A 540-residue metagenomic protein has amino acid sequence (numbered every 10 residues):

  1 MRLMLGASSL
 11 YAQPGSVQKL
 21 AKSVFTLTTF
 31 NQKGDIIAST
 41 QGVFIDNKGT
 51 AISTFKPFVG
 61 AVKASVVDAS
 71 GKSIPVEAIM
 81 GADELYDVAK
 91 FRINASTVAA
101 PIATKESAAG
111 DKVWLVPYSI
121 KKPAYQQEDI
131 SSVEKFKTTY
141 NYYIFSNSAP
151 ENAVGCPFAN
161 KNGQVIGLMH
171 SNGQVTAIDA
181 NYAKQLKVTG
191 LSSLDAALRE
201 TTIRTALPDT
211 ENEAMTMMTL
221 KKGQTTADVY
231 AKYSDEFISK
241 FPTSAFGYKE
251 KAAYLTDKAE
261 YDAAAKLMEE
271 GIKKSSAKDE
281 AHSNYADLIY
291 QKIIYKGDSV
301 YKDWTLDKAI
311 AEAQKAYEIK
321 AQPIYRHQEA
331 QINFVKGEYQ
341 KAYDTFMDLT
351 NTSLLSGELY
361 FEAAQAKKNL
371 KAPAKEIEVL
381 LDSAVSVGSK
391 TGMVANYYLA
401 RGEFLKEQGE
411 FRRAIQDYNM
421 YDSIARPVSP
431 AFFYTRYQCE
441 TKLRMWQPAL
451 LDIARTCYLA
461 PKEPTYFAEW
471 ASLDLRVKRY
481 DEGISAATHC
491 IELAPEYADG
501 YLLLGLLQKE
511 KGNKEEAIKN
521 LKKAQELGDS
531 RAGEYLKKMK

Functional and structural regions predicted by a protein language model:
Q13, F30-T54, S73-P75, G155-P157: A conserved glycine-rich beta-strand in the N-terminal activation segment of trypsin-fold
Q13-Q18, V98-Y143, S148-A153, M169-D179 (+1 more regions): Flexible, gly/ser-rich surface segments that form the specificity/activation loops bordering the active-site cleft
V17, G167-V229, Y233-D235: C-terminal cap/linker of serine protease catalytic domains
D46-Y125, T139-Y142: Conserved active-site neighborhood of the chymotrypsin/trypsin-like protease fold
Y230, A264, A309, A342 (+5 more regions): Single-residue signature of alpha-solenoid repeat helices
K240, K274-S275, E318-I319, T352-S353 (+5 more regions): Structural marker of alpha-solenoid helical repeat scaffolds
E250, N284, Q328, E362 (+6 more regions): Canonical tetratricopeptide repeat
D257, Q291-Y295, V335-K336, N369-L370 (+5 more regions): Register position in tetratricopeptide repeats
